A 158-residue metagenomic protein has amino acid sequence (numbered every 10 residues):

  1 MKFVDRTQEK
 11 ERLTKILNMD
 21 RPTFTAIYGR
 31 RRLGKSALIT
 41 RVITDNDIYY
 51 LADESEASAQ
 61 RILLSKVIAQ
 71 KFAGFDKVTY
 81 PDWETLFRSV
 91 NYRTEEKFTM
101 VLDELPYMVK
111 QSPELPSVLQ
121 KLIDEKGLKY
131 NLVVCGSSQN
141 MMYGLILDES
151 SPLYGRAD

Functional and structural regions predicted by a protein language model:
M1-D158: Phosphate-binding site recognition
